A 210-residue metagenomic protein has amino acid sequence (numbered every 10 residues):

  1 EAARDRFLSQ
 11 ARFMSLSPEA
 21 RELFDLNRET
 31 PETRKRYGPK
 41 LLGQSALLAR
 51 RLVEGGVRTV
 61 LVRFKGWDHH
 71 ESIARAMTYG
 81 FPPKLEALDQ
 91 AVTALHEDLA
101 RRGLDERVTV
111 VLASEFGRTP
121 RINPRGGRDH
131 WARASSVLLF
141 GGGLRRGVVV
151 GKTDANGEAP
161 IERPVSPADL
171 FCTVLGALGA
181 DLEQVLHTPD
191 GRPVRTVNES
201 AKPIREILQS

Functional and structural regions predicted by a protein language model:
E1-S210: Ligand-binding pockets and gating/stacking loops
